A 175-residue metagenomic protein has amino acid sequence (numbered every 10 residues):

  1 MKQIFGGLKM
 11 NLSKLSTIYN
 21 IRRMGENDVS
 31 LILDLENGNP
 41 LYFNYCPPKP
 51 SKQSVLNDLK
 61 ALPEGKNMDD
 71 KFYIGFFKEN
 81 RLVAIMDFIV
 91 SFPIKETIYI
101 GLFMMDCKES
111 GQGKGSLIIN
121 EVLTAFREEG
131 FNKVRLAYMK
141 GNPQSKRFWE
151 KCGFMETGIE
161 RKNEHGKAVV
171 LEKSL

Functional and structural regions predicted by a protein language model:
F5-L8, L12-Y19, R23-V29, D34-K108 (+4 more regions): Acetyl-CoA-dependent GNAT
D106-K108, Q112, K140-G141: Active-site acidic-Proline motif in GNAT/NAT acetyltransferases
S116: Residues forming the Rossmann-fold NAD(P)(H) cofactor-binding site
F126-A137: Conserved GNAT acetyl-CoA-binding A-motif
L136-K146, K162-K167: Conserved beta-strand-loop-alpha-helix junction that forms the acyl-donor binding cleft
E150-I159: Conserved acetyl-CoA-binding loop of GNAT-fold acetyltransferases
